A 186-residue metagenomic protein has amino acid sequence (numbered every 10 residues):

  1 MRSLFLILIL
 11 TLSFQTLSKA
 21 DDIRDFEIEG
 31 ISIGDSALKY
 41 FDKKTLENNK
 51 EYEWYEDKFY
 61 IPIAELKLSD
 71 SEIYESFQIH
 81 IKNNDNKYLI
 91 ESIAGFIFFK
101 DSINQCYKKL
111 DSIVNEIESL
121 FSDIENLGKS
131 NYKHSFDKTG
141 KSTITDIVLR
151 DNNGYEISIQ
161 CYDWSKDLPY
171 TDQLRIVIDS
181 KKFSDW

Functional and structural regions predicted by a protein language model:
L4-Q15: Sec-dependent N-terminal signal peptides
A20-E65, D70, S92-W186: Non-cytosolic coordination micro-motifs
A64-L89: Compositionally biased P/S/T/G-rich terminal and signal peptide-adjacent segments that lie outside catalytic cores
